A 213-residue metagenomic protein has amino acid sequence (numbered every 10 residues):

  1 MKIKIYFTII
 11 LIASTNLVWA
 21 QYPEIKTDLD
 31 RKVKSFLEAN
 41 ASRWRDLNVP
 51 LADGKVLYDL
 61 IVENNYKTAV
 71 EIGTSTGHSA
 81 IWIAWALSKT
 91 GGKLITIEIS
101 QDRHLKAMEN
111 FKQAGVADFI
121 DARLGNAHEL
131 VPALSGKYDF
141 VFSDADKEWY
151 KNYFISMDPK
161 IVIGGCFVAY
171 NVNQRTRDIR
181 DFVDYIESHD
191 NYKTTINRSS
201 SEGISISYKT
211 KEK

Functional and structural regions predicted by a protein language model:
K2-F7, N16-F142, K147-K213: A short alpha-helical cap/connector motif
I10-I12: Short, linear, compositionally biased motifs with a strong N-terminal bias
